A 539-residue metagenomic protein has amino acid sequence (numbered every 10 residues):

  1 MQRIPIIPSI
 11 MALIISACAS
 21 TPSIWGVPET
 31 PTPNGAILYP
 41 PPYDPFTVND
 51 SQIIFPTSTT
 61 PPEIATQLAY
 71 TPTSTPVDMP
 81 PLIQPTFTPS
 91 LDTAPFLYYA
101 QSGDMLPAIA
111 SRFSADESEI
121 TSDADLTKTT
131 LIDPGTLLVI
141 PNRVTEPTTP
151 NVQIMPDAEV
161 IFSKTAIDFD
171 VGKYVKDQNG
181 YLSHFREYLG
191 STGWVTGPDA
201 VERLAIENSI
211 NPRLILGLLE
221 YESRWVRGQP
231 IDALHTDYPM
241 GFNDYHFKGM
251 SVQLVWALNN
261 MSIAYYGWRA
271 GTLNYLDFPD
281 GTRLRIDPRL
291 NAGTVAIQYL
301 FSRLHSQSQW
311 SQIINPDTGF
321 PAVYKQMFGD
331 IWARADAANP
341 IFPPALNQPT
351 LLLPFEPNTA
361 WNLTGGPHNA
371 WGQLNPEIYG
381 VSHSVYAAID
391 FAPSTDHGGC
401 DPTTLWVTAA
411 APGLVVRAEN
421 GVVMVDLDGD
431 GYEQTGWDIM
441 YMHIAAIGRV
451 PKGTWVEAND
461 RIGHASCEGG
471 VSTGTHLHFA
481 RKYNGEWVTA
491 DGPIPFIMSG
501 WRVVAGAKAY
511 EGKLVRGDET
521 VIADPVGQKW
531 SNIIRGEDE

Functional and structural regions predicted by a protein language model:
A19-P28, G35-I37, L68-Y99, A108 (+2 more regions): Extracellular LysM carbohydrate-binding repeats and other cell-envelope/extracellular binding modules
S20-G26, I37-P42, N243-T364, N369 (+1 more regions): Non-catalytic cell-wall polysaccharide-engagement segments
P31, G35-P56, P81-D116, T136-L138 (+2 more regions): Primarily a LysM-type cell-wall glycan-binding module
A100, M105-D123, G135, A205 (+5 more regions): Short alpha-helical segments in extracytoplasmic peptidoglycan/chitin-binding modules and envelope-associated proteins
M155-I313: Catalytic glycan-binding domains that act on GlcNAc-containing polysaccharides
P343-L346, N362-A409: Short glycine/threonine/proline-enriched tight-turn/helix- or strand-capping micro-motif at secondary-structure
P349-L351, H397, D401, T408 (+2 more regions): Acidic, glycine-rich catalytic/binding loops that coordinate metals and/or anionic ligands
D401-K452, G474-H476: Zn2+-dependent peptidoglycan hydrolase active-site motif and core
